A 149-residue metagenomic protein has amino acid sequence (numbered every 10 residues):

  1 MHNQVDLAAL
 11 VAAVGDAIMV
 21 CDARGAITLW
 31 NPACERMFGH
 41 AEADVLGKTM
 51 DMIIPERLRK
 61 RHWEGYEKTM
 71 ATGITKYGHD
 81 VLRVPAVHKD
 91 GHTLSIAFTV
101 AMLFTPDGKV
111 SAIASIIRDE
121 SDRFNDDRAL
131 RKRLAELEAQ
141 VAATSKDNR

Functional and structural regions predicted by a protein language model:
H2-L29, A33, G78, A142: Sensory modules in modular signal-transduction proteins
V5, F124-S145: Sensory-domain boundary/capping and coupling elements
P32-V45: PAS/PAS-like sensory domain cap-loop motif
E42, I54-I96, F104-P106: PAS/LOV-family and closely related PAS-like sensory domains
F98-V100, I117: Sensory-domain boundary capping and coupling elements
F104-D107, S121-N125: Charged alpha-helical signal-transmission linkers that cap and connect PAS-family sensory domains
K109-D119: PAS-family sensory domains
